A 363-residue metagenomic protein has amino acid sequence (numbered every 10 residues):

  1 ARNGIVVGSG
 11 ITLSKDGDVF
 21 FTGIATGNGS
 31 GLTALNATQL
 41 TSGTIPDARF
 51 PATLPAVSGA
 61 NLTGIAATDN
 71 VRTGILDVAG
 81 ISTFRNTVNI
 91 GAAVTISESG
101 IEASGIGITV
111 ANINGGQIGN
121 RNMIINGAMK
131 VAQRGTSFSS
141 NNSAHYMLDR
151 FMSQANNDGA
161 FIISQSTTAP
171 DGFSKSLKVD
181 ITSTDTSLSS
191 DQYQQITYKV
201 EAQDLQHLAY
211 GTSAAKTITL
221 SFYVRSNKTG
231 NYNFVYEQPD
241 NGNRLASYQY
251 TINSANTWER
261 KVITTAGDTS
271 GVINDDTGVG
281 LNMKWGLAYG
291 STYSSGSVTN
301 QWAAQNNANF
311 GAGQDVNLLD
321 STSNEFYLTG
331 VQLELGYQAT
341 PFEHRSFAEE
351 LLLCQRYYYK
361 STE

Functional and structural regions predicted by a protein language model:
A1-R121, E334-F342: Intrinsic low-complexity, repeat-rich intrinsically disordered segments enriched in small/flexible residues
S104-E363: Extracellular and organelle-lumenal recognition/adhesion modules and their flexible linkers in secreted
